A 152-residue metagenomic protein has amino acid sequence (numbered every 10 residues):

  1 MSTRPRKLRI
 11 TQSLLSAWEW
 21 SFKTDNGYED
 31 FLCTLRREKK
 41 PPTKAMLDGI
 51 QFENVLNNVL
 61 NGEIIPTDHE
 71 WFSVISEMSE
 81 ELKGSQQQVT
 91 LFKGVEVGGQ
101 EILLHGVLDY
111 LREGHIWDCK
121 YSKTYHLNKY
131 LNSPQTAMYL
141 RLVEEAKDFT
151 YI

Functional and structural regions predicted by a protein language model:
M1-L108: Metal-dependent nuclease catalytic cores that hydrolyze phosphodiester bonds in DNA/RNA, characterized by
V89-I152: Mg2+/Mn2+-dependent nuclease catalytic core
